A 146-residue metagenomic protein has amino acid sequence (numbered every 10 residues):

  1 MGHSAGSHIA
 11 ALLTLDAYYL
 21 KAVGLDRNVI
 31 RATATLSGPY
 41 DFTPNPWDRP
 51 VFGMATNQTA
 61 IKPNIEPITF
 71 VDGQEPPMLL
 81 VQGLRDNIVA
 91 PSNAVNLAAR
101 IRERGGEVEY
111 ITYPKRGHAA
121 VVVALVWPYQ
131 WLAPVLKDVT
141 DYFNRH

Functional and structural regions predicted by a protein language model:
M1-W47, K62: Primarily recognizes the serine-hydrolase "nucleophile elbow" in alpha/beta-hydrolase and SGNH/GDSL folds
V29-A32, E75-P77, R104-E109: Loop/turn elements at helix/coil->beta-strand transitions in domains of secreted/extracellular proteins
A34-L36, L79-V81, I111: Hydrophobic/aromatic beta-strand patches that form the interior of the parallel beta-sheet core in alpha/beta enzyme
G38-F70, P76: Mobile cap/lid helix-loop segments that gate and shape the active-site cleft of serine hydrolases
P39, L84, P114: Residue-level signal for short, function-critical loop segments
Q74, L79-Q82, D86: Short beta-strand/loop motif that positions the catalytic acidic residue of the alpha/beta-hydrolase fold
N87-N96: Conserved alpha/beta-hydrolase "acid-adjacent" motif
V95, A99-H146: C-terminal catalytic histidine-bearing segment of alpha/beta-hydrolase fold enzymes
